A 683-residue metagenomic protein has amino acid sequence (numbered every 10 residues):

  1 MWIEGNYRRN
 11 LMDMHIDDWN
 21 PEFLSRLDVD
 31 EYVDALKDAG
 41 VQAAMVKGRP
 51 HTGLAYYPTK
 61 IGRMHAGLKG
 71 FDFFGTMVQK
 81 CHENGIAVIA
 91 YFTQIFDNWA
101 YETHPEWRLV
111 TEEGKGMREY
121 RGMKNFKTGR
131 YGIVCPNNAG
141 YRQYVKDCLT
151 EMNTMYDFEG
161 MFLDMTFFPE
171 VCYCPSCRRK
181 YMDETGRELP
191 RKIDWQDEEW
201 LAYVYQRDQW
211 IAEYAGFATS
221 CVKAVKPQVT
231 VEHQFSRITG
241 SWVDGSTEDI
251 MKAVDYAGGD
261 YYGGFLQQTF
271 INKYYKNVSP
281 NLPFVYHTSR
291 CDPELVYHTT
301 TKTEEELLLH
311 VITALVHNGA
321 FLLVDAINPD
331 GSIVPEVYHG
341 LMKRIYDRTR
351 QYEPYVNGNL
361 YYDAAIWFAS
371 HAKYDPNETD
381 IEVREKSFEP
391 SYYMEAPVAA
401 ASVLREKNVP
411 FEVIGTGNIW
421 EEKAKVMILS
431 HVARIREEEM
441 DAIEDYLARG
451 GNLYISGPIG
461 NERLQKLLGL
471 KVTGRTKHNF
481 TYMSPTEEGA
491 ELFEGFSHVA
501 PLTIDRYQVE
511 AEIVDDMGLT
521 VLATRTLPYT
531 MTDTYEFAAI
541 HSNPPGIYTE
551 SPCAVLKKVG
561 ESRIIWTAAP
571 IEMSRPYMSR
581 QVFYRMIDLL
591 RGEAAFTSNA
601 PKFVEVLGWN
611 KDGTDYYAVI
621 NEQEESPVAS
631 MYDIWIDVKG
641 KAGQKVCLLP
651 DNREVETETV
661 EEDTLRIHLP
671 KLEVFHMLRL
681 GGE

Functional and structural regions predicted by a protein language model:
M1-L24: Boundary/entry segment of secreted carbohydrate-active catalytic domains
E4-N6, A35, M77-K80, V88-F92 (+3 more regions): Carbohydrate-binding surfaces of carbohydrate-active enzymes
N20-A39, K60-N84, Q143, E213-Y214 (+2 more regions): Aromatic- and glycine-enriched glycan-recognition loops and surfaces that form the carbohydrate-binding subsites
P21-D38, Y141-M152, S241-E248, T303-V311: Short, acidic/polar
L27-T52, V311, S402-V403, K407-V409: Catalytic domains of carbohydrate-active enzymes, especially glycoside hydrolases
K37-F73, F96-G114, R118-E119, E170-Y181 (+3 more regions): Aromatic-lined carbohydrate-binding/catalytic grooves of carbohydrate-active enzymes
A90, Q94-Y156, G186, P190-V204 (+1 more regions): Active-site-adjacent "subsite" loops/lids of carbohydrate-active enzymes
G140-I250: Active-site neighborhood of glycoside hydrolase catalytic domains
